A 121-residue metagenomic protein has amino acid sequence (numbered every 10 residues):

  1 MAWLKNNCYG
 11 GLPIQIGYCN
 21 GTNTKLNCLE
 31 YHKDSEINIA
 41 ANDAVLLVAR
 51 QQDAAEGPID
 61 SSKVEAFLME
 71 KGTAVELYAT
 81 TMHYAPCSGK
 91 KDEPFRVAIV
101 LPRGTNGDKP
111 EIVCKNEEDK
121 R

Functional and structural regions predicted by a protein language model:
M1-K71, A85-R121: Active-site region of the double-stranded beta-helix
K71-A74, T80: Tight coil/turn sites that cap or link beta-strands
E76, Y84-A85: Alpha-helical transmembrane segments of helical membrane proteins, especially in multi-pass transport, channel
